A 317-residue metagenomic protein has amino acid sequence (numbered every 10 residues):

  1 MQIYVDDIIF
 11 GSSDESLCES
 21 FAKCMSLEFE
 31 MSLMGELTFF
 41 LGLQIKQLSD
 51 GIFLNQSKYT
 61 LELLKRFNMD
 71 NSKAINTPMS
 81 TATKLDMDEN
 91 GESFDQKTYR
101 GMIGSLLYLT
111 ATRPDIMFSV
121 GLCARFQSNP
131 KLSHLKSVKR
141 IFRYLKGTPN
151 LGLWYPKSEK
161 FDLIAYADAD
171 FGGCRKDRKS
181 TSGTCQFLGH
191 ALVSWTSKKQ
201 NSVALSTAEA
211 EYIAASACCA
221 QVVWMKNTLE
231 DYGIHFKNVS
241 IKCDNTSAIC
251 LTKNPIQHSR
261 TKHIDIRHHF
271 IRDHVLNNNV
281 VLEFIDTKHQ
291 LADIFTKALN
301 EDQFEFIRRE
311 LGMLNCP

Functional and structural regions predicted by a protein language model:
M1-E30, Q44-N55, G91, R125-K131 (+1 more regions): Catalytic palm subdomain of template-directed nucleic-acid polymerases, centered on the conserved carboxylate motif
M1-V5, I9, C18, E28-G35 (+4 more regions): Active-site palm subdomain of RNA-directed nucleic acid polymerases
D6-I8, F21, M25, G42 (+18 more regions): Mobile genetic element proteins and their domesticated derivatives, centered on retroelements and DNA transposons
L33-L151, D286, I294: C-terminal reverse transcriptase regions that engage the nucleic-acid substrate
F39, D162, S180, A191-L192 (+1 more regions): RNase H-like nuclease module associated with reverse transcription
S105, L163-R175: Two-metal-ion RNase H-like nuclease active-site motif
Y144-A167, I234: Structured nucleic-acid-interacting core domains from mobile-element enzymes and related host factors, especially RNase
C174-H190: Acidic, metal-ligating active-site segments
